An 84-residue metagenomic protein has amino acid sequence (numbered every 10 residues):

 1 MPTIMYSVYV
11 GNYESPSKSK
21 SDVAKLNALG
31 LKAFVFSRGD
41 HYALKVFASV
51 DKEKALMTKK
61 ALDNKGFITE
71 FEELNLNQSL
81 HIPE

Functional and structural regions predicted by a protein language model:
M1-Y6, E14-E84: Extracytoplasmic
G11: Conserved beta3-strand ATP-binding lysine motif
